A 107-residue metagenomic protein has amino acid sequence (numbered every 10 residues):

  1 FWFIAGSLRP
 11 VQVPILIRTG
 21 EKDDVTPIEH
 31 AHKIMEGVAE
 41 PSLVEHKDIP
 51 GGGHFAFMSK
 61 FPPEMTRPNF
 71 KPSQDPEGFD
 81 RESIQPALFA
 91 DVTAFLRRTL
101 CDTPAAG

Functional and structural regions predicted by a protein language model:
F1-W2, K22: Short beta-turn/strand-loop junction motif enriched in small, turn-promoting residues
W2, E29-H32, A90: Residue-level marker for well-ordered alpha-helical positions
W2-L16: Conserved serine/cysteine hydrolase catalytic core
P10-V13, E21-I84: Active-site-adjacent alpha-helix of alpha/beta-hydrolase-fold enzymes
Q85, F89-T93: Short, amphipathic alpha-helical "lid/cap" segments that border enzyme active or binding sites
V92, L96-P104: Short, hydrophobic alpha-helical segments
